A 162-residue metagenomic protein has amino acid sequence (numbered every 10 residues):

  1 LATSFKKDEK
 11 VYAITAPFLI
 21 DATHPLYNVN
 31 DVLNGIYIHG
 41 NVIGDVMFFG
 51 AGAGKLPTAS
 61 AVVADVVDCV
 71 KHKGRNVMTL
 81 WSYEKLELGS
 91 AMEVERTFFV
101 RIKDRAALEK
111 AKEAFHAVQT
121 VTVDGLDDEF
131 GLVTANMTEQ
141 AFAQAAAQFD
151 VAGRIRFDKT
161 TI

Functional and structural regions predicted by a protein language model:
L1-I162: NAD(P)-dependent dehydrogenase/reductase Rossmann-like domain
